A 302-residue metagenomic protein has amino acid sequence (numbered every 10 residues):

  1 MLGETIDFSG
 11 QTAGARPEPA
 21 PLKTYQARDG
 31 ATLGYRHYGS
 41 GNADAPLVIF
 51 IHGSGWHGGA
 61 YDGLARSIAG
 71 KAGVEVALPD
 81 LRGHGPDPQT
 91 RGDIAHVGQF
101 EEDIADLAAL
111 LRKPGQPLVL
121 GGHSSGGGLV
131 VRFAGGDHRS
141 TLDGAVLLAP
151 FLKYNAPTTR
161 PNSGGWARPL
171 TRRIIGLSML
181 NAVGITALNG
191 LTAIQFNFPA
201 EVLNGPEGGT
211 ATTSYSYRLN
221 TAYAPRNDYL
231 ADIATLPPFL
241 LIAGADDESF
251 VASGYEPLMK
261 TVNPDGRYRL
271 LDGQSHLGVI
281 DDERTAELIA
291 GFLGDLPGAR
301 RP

Functional and structural regions predicted by a protein language model:
M1-Q26, T32-R36: An N-terminal hydrophobic leader/cap segment in hydrolases
S54-R66, S253: The serine-hydrolase catalytic nucleophile loop
A65, A69-Q89: Conserved alpha/beta-hydrolase
I94-R112: Alpha/beta-hydrolase active-site loop
S124-G208: Alpha/beta-hydrolase-fold enzymes
T235-L236, L241-A243: Short beta-strand/loop motif that positions the catalytic acidic residue of the alpha/beta-hydrolase fold
E248-G254: Conserved alpha/beta-hydrolase "acid-adjacent" motif
Q274-R284: Catalytic histidine-centered segment of alpha/beta-hydrolase-like enzymes
